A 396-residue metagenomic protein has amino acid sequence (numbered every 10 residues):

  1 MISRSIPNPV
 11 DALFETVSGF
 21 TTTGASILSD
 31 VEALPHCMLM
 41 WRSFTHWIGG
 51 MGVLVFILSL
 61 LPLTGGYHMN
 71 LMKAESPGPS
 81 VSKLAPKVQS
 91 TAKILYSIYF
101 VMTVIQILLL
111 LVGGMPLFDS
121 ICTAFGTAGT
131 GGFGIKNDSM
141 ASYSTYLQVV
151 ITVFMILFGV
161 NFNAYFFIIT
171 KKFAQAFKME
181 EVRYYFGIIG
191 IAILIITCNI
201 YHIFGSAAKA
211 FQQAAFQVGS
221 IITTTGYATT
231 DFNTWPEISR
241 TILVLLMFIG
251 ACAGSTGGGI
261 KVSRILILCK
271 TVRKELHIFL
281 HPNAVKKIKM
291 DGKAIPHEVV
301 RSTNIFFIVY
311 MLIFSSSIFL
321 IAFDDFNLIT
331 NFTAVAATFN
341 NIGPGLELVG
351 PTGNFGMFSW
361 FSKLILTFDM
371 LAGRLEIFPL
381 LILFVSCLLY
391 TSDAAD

Functional and structural regions predicted by a protein language model:
M1-S392: Membrane-proximal intracellular helices of multi-pass ion channels
